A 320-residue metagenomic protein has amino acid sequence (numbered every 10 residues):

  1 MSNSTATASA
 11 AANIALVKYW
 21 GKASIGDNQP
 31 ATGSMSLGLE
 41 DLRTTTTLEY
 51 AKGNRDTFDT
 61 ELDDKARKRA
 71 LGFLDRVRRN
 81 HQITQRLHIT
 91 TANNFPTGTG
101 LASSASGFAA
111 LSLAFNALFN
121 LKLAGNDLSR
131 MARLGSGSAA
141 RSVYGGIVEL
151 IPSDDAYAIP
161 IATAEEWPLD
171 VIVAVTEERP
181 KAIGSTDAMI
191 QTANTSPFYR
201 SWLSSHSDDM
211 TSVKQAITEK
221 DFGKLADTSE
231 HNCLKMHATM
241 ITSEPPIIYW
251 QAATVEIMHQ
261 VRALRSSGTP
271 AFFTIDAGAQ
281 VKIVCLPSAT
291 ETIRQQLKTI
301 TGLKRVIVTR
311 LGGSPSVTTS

Functional and structural regions predicted by a protein language model:
M1-T99, L113-G125, I307-S320: ATP-binding N-lobe of GHMP and related small-molecule kinases
S2-A10, E165-S320: C-terminal nucleotide
A15-K18, T44-L48, A139-S142, G146-E149 (+2 more regions): Short beta-strand scaffold segments in enzyme catalytic cores
M35-L39, T163-E165, F273: Short Gly/Pro-enriched turn/cap motifs at secondary-structure boundaries
R67, S106-A109, S204-H206: Short acidic alpha-helix initiation/capping motifs at coil-to-helix transition points, especially at protein N-termini
R69, A110, E256: Charged catalytic carboxylate motif
R79-E165: Gly/Ser-rich oxyanion-binding loop with an adjacent helix/lid that shapes the negatively charged ligand pocket
